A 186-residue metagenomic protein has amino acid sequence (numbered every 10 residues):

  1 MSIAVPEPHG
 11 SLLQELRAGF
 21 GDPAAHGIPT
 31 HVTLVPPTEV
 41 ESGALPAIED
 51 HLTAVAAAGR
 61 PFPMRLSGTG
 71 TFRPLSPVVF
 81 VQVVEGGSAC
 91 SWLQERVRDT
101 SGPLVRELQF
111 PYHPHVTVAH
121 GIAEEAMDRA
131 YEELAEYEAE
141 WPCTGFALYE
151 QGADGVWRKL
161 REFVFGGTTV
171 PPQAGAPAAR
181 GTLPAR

Functional and structural regions predicted by a protein language model:
M1-R186: Histidine-dependent nucleotide/RNA phosphoesterase domain, centered on the 2H-phosphoesterase fold with its duplicated
